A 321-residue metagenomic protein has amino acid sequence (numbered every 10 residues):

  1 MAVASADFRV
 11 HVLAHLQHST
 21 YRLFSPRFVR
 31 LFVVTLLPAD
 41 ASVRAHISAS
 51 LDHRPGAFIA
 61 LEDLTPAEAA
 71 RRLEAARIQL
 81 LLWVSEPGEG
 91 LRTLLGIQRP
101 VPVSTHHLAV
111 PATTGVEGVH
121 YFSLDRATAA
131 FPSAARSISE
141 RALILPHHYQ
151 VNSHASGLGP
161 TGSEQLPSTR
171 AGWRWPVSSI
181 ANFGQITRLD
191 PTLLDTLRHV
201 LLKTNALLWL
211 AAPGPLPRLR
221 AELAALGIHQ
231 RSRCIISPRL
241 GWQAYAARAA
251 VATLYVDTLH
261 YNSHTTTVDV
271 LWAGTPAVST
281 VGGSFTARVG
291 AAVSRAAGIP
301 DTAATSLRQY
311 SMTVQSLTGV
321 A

Functional and structural regions predicted by a protein language model:
M1-A57: N-terminal subdomain of nucleotide-sugar transferases
F8-R30, H147-G241, A250: Conserved catalytic-core segment of nucleotide-activated headgroup transferases in glycan assembly
L36-V116, A130: Active-site and donor-binding regions of nucleotide-sugar-utilizing enzymes
A57-L64, I235-R239, D301-L307, S316: Short acidic-hydrophobic, aromatic-tinged amphipathic segments that line or gate anion-handling sites
L61-A69, C234-A247, N262: Conserved active-site histidine-acidic residue motif and adjacent donor-binding/catalytic loop of glycosyltransferases
R77-L80, R248-H260: Acidic donor-binding loop of glycosyltransferase active sites
R99-E164: Active-site-proximal region of nucleotide-activated glycan assembly enzymes, centered on histidine/acidic-rich loops
T253-L254, T258-A321: Catalytic binding pocket for nucleotide-activated donors in carbohydrate/polymer assembly enzymes
